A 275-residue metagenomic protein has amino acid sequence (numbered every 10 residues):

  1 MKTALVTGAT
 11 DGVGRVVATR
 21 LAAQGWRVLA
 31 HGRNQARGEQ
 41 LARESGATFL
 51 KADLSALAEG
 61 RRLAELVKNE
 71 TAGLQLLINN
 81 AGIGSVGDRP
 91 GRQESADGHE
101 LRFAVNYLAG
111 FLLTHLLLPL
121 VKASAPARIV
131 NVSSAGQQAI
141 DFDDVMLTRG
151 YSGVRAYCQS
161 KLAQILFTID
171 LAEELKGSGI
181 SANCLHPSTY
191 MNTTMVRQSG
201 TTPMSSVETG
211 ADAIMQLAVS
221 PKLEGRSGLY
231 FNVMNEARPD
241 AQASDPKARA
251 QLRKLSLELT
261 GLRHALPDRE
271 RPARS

Functional and structural regions predicted by a protein language model:
M1-L29: Canonical Rossmann dinucleotide-binding motif of NAD(H)/NADP(H)-dependent dehydrogenases/reductases, specifically
A9, H31-E39, L54: N-terminal Rossmann-fold cofactor-binding loop
R43-A58: Rossmann-fold cofactor-recognition segment
S55-A72: Conserved Rossmann-fold cofactor-binding substructure of NAD(P)-dependent oxidoreductases
G60, T201-A250, K254, E258 (+2 more regions): C-terminal helical subdomain
G82-F103, K122-S178, H186-T201: Catalytic loop of short-chain dehydrogenase/reductase
T114-H115, I169: A short, exposed helix-loop element centered on a Lys and neighboring polar residues
